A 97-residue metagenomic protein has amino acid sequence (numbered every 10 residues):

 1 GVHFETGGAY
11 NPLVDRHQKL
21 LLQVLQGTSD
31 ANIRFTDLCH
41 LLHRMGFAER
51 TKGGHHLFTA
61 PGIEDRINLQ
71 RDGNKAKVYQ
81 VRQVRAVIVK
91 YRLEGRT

Functional and structural regions predicted by a protein language model:
G1-K52, P61-T97: Basic nucleic-acid-binding interfaces
